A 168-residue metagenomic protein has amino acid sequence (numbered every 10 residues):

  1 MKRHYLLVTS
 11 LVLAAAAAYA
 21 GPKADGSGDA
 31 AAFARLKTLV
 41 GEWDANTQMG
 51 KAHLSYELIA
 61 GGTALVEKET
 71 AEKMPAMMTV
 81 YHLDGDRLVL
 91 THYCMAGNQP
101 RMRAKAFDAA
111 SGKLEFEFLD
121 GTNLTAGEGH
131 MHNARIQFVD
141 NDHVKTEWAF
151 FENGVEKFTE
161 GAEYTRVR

Functional and structural regions predicted by a protein language model:
M1-V8: Bacterial N-terminal signal peptides that target proteins for export
V8-A15: Bacterial N-terminal signal peptides
G21-R168: Hydrophobic small-molecule pocket/channel-lining residues, especially in calycin-type beta-barrels
